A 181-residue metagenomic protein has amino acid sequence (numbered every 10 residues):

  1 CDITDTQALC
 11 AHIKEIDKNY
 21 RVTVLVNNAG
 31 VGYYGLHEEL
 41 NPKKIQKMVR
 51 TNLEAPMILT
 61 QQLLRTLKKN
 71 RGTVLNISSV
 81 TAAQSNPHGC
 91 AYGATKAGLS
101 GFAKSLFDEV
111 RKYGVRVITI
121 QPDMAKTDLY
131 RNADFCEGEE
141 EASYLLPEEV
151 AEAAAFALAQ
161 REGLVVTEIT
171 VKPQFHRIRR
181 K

Functional and structural regions predicted by a protein language model:
C1-A11, P42: The beta1-alpha1 cofactor-binding region of Rossmann-like NAD(H)/NADP(H)-dependent oxidoreductases
N28-Y34: Conserved NAD(P)H cofactor-binding loop of Rossmann-fold oxidoreductase domains
L36-H37, K44-Q46: Substrate-binding pocket helix/loop in short-chain dehydrogenase/reductase
T60, T95: Active-site helix of classical SDR
R65, K104, D108-K112: Alpha-helical segment proximal to the catalytic Tyr-Lys
S79: Residue(s) in the substrate-gating loop at a strand-loop-helix junction that position the organic substrate next
T119-I120, E137-R179: C-terminal helical subdomain
